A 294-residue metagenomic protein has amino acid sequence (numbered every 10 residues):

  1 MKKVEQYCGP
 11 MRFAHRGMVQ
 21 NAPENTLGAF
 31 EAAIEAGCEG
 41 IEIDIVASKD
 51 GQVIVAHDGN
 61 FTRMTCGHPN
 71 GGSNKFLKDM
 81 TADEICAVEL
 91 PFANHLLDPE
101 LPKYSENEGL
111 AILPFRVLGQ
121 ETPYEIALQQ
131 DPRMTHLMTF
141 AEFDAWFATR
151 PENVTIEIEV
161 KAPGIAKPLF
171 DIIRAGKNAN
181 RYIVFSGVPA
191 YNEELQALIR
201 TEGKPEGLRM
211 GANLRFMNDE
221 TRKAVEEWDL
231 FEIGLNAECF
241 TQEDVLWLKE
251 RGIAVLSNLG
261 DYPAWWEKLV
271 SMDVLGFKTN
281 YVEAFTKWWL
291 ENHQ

Functional and structural regions predicted by a protein language model:
M1-Q294: Phosphate-group recognition and catalysis centered on beta-loop-alpha active-site segments
